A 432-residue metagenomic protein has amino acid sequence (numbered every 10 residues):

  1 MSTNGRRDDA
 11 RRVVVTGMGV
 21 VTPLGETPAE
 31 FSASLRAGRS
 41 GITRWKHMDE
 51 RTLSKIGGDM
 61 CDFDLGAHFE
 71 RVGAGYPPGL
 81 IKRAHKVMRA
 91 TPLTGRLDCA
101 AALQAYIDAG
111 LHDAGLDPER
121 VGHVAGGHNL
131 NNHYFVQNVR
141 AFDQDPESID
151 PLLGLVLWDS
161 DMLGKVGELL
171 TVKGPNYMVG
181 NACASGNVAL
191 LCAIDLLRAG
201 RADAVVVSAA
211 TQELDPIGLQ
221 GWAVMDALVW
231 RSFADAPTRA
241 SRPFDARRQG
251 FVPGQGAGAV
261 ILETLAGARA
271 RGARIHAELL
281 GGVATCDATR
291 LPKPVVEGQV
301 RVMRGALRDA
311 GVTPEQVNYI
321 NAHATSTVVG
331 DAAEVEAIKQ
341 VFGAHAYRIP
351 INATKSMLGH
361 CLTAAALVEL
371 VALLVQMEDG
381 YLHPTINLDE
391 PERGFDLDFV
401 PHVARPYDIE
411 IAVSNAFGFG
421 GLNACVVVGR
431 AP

Functional and structural regions predicted by a protein language model:
M1-A84, A109, A266-E278, V371-T385 (+2 more regions): ACP-dependent fatty acid/polyketide chain-elongation machinery
S2-A10, R44-A100, N129-C192, R201 (+2 more regions): Conserved catalytic cysteine-centered active-site region of acyl-thioester-dependent Claisen-condensing enzymes
R12-T16, R39-W45, F233-A310, Y319: Condensing-enzyme catalytic core mediating Claisen C-C bond formation in acyl metabolism
V15-G17, L35, A102, H123 (+9 more regions): Conserved small-residue
K46, R201-Q249, G281-V296, A324-D331 (+1 more regions): Acyl-CoA/ACP chain-elongation machinery
L97-A109, M162, E263-L265, V295-G311 (+3 more regions): Short, well-ordered amphipathic alpha-helical segments that serve as non-catalytic structural scaffolds within diverse
D98-L111, D159-M162, L170, N176-T211 (+4 more regions): Active-site-proximal alpha-helical scaffold in enzymes
A105-D117, L169, G267-I275, M303-Y319 (+1 more regions): Phosphate/pyrophosphate-binding loops at sites that engage ATP/ADP/AMP, CoA/4′-phosphopantetheine, polyphosphate
